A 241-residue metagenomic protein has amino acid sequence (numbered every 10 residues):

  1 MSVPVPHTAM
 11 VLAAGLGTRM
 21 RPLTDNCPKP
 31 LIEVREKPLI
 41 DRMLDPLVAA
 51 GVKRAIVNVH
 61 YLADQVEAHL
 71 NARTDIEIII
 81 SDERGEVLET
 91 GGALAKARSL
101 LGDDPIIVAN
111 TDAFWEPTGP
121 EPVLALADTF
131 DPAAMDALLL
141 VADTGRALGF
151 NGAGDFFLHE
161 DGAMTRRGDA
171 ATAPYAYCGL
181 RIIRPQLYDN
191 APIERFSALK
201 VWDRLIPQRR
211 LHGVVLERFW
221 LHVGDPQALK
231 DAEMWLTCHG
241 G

Functional and structural regions predicted by a protein language model:
M1-V11, R19, K37-N110, F114 (+3 more regions): Conserved N-terminal catalytic core of the sugar/cofactor nucleotidyltransferase
L16, C27, L62, R84 (+1 more regions): A generic "binding-loop/recognition-motif" signal
N26-L39: Short catalytic helix/loop segments, enriched in acidic residues and glycine and frequently bearing histidine
H60, S81-R84, L140, R167 (+1 more regions): Conserved beta-strand termini and adjacent loop/short-helix elements that scaffold enzyme active sites in alpha/beta
Y61, L138-D155: Short beta-strand-to-loop element that shapes/binds the nucleotide-sugar donor at the catalytic cleft/hinge
A72-D75, K96, L100, A125-L126 (+2 more regions): Short, hinge-like loop/turn segments at secondary-structure boundaries
I107, F114, T118-P132, G145-L148 (+1 more regions): Catalytic-core segments of class I nucleotidyltransferases/pyrophosphorylases that form NMP-activated intermediates
